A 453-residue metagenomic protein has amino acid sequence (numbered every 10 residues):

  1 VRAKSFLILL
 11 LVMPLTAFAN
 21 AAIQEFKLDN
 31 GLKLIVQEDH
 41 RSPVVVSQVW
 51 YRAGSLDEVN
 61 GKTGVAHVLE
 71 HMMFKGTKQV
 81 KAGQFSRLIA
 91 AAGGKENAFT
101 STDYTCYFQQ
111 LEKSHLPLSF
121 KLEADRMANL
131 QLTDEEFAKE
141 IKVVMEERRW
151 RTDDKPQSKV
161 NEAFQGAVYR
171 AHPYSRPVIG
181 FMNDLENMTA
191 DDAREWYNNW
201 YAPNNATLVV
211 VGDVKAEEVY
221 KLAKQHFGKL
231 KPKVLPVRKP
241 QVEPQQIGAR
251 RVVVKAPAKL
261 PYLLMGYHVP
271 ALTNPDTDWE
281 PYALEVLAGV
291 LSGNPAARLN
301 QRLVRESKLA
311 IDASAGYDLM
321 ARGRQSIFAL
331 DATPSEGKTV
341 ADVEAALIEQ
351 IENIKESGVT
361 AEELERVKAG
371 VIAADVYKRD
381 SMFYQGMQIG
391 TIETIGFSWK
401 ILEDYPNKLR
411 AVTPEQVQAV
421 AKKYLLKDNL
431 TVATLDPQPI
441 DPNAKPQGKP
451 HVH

Functional and structural regions predicted by a protein language model:
V1-A3: N-terminal secretory signal peptides that target proteins for export/translocation
S5-A17: Bacterial N-terminal signal peptides
F18-L34, K215-K255, P261, H268 (+2 more regions): Proteolytic maturation boundary segments
Q37, S42-V68, A82-M127, Q157-N183 (+5 more regions): M16 family metallopeptidases and their MPP-like homologs
V65-M73, L287: Active-site His/Glu-centered metal-binding helix of metallohydrolases
K75-Q79, M127-E135, R151, E356-T360: Short, polar/flexible loop-turn hinges at active-site or ligand-entry regions and domain interfaces
R149, G166, L235-A296: His/Glu-based metal-binding/catalytic segments typifying zinc-dependent metallopeptidases
